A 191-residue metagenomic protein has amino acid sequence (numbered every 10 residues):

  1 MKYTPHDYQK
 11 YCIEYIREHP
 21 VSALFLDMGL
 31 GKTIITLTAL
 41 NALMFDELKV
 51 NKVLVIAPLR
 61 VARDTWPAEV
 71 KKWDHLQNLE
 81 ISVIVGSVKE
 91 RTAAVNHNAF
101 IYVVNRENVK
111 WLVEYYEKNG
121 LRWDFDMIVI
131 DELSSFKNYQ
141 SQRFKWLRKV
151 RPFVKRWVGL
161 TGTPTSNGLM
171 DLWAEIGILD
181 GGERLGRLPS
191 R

Functional and structural regions predicted by a protein language model:
M1-K145, K149-F153, E183-R191: SF2 helicase/translocase NTPase motor core, specifically the RecA-like lobe 1 inter-motif segment between Walker
D27-G29, V154-L169, G177: Conserved helicase ATPase motor motifs in RecA-like P-loop NTPase domains
M127, D171-A174: A short beta-strand element within the Helicase C-terminal
E175-G182: Conserved AAA+ ATPase "sensor/coupling" helix adjacent to the nucleotide-binding pocket
